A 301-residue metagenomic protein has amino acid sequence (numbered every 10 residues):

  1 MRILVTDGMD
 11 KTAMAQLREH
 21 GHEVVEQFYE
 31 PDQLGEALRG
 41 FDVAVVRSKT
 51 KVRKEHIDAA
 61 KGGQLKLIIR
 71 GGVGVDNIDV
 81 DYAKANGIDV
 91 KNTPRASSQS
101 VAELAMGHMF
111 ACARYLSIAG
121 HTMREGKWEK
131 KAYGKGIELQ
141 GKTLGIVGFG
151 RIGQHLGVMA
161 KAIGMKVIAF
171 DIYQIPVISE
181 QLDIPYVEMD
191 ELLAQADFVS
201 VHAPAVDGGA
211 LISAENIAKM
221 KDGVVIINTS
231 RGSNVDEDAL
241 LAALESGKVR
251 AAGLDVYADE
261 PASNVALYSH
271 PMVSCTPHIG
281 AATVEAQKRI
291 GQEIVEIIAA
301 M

Functional and structural regions predicted by a protein language model:
M1-V90, E191-A194, S213-E215: An N-terminal-biased, well-structured beta-alpha scaffold segment characteristic of Rossmann-like dinucleotide-binding
T12, A162-E180: NAD(P)-binding Rossmann-fold cofactor-contacting core
K51-H56, I172-A266, A282: Rossmann-like adenosine-cofactor binding region
A60-K66, N86-I88, M165, D222-V224 (+1 more regions): A short helix->loop->beta-strand "cap" motif at the edges of active sites that frequently abuts
K84, K91-L104, E129, V256-M301: C-terminal helix-to-coil terminal segments
N86-I88, T93-T143, V158: Phosphate-binding beta-alpha-beta segment of Rossmann-like dinucleotide-binding domains, i.e., the NAD(P)
F149-G150: Glycine-rich Rossmann-fold phosphate-binding loop(s) that bind the pyrophosphate of adenine dinucleotide cofactors
G153-Q154: N-terminal Rossmann-fold NAD(P) dinucleotide-binding loop
